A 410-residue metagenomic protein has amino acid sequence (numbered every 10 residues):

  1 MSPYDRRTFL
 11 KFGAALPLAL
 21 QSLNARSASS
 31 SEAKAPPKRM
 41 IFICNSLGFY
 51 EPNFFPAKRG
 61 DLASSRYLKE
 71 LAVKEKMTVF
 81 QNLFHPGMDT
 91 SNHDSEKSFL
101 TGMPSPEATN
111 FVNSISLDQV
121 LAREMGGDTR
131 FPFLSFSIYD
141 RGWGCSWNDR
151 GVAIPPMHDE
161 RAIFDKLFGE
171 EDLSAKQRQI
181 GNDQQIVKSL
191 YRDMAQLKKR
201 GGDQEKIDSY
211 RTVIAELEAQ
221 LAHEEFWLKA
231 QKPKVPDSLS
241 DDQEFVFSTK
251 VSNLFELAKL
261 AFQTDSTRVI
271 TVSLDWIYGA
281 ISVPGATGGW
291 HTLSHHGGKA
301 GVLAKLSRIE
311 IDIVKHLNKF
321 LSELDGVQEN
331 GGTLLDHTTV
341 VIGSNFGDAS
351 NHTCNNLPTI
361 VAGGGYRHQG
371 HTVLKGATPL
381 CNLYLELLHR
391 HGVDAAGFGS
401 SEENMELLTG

Functional and structural regions predicted by a protein language model:
M1-G410: Ligand-binding pockets and gating/stacking loops
